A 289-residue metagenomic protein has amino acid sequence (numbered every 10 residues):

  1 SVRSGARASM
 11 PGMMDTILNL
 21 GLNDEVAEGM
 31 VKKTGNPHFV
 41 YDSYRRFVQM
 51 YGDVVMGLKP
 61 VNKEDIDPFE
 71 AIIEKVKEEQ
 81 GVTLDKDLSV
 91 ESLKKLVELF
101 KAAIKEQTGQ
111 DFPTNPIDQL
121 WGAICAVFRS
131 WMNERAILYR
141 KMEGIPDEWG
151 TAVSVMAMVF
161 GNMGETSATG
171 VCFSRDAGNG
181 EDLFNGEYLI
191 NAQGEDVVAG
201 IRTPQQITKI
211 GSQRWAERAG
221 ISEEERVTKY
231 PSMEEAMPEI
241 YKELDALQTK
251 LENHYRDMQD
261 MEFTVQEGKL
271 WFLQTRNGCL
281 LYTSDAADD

Functional and structural regions predicted by a protein language model:
S1-S284: Nucleotide/phosphate-binding sheet-loop regions of phosphoryl- and nucleotidyl-transfer enzymes
D285-D289: A short, hydrophobic C-terminal helix/tail in secreted or cell-surface proteins
